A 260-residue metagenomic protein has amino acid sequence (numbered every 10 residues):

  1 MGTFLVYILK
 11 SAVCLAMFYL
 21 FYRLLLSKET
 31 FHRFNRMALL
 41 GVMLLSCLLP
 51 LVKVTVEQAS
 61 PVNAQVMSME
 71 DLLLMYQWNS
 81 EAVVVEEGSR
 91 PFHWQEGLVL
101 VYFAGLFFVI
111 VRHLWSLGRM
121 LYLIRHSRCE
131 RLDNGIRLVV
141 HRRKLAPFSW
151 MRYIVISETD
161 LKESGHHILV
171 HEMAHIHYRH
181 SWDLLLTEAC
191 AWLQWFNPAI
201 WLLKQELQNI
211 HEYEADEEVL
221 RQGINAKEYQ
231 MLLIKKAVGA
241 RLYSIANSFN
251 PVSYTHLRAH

Functional and structural regions predicted by a protein language model:
G2-L73, Q77, S89-A259: Membrane-embedded and juxtamembrane structural elements of multi-pass membrane proteins
N79-V85: Conserved catalytic residues of ABC-type ATPase nucleotide-binding domains
